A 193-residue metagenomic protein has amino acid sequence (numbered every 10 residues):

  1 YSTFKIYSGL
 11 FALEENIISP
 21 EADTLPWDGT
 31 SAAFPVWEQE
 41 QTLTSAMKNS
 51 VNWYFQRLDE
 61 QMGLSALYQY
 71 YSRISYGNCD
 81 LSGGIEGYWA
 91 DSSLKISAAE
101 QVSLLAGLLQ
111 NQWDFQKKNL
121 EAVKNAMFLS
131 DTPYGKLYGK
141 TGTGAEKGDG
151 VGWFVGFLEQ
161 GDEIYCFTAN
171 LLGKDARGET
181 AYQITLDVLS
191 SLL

Functional and structural regions predicted by a protein language model:
Y1-L25, A46, Q101, F167: Active-site SXXK
T3-F4, P20, E38-Q41, S50-W53 (+4 more regions): Extracytoplasmic
F4-I6, P26-W27, W89, W153: Tryptophan-centric aromatic hotspots in well-structured domains and transmembrane helices
Y7-A12, F55-L58, Q101-L108, T185: Buried hydrophobic packing segments
P20-L25, L58-D59, C79-I85, Q112-L120: Surface-exposed patches in mature extracellular/periplasmic domains of secreted proteins
D23-Q39, S45, V51, M62-G63: Acidic helix-start/capping segments at beta-turn-to-alpha-helix junctions
P35-V36, T42-L43, F55-L105: Mid-domain, small-residue-enriched loop/turn segments at the edges of structured enzyme/sensor domains
E60-S65, A106-G135, T141-L193: Structured C-terminal helix/loop/strand segments within mature extracytoplasmic catalytic/sensor domains
